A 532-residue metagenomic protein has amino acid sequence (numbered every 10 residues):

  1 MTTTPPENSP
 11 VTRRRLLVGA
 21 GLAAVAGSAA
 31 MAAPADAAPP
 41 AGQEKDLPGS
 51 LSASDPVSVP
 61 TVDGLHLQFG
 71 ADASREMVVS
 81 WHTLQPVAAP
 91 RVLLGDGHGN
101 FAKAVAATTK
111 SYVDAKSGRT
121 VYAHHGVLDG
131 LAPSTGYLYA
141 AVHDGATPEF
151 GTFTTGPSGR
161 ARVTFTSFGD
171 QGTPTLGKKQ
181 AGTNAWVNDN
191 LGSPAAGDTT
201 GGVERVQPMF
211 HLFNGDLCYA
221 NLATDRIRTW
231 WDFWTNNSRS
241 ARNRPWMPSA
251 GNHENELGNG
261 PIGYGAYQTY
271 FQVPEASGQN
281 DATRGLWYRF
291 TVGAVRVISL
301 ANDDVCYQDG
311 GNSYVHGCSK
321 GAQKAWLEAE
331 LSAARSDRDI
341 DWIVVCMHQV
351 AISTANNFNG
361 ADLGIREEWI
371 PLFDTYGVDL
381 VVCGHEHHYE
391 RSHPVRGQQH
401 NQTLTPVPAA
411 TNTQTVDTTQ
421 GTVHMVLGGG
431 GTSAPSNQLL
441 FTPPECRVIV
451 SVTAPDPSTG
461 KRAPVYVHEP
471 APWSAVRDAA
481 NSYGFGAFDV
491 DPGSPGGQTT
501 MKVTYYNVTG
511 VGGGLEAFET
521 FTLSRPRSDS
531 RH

Functional and structural regions predicted by a protein language model:
M1-V11, L22-A29: N-terminal secretory signal peptides
T12-V18: N-terminal export leaders
A32-A37: Boundary at the C-terminal end of the N-terminal hydrophobic targeting segment
A38-R91, G97-A102, T109-V113, T120-Y122 (+8 more regions): Metal-dependent phosphoesterase/phosphodiesterase active-site architecture
P60-G64, A71-E76, T83-Q85, H98-F101 (+4 more regions): N-terminal active-site segment of His-dependent metallophosphoesterases
L128-D129: Hydrophobic core positions of the immunoglobulin-like beta-sandwich fold
S193-L257, T375: Core catalytic region of metal-dependent phosphoesterases/phosphodiesterases, especially metallo-beta-lactamase-like
C218-T235, N255-T269, N356-N359, R391-Q398: Metal-dependent catalytic neighborhoods of phosphoester/phosphodiester hydrolases
